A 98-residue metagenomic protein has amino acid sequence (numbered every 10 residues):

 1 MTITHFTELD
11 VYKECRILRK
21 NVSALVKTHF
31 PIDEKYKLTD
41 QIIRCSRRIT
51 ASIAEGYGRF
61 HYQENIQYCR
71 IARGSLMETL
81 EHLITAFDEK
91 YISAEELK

Functional and structural regions predicted by a protein language model:
M1-K98: Amphipathic alpha-helical assembly/interaction segments
